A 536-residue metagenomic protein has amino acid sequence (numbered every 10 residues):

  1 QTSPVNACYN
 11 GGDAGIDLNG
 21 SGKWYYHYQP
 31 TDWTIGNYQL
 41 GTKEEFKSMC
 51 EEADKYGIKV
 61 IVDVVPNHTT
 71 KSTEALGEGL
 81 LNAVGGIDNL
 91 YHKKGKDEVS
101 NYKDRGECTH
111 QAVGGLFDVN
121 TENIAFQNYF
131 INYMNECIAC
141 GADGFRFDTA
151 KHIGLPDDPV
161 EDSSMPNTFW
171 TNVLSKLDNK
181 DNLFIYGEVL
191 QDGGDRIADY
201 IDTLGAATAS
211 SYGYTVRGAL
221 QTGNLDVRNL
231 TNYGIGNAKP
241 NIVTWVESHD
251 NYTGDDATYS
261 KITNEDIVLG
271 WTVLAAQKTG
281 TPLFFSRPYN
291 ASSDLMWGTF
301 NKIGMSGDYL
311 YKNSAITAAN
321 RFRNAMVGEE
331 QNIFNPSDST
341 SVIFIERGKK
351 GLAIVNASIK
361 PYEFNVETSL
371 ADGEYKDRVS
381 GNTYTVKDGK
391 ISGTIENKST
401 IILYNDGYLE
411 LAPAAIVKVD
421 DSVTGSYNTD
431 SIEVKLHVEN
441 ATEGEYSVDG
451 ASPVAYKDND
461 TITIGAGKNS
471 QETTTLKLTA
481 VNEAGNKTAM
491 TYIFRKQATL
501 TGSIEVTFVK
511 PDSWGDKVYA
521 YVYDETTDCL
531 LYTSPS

Functional and structural regions predicted by a protein language model:
S3-Y9, S21, C50-D54, I58 (+3 more regions): Active-site-proximal helices and loops of the catalytic beta/alpha 8
C8-E44, I87-F117: Aromatic- and acidic-residue-enriched carbohydrate-binding clefts of CAZyme catalytic domains
H27-G41, V113-F126, K151-D162, Y252-I262: The substrate-binding groove and active-site-proximal loops of carbohydrate-active enzymes, especially glycoside
I359, T368-D372, V438-E443, D512-D516: Short proline/glycine-enriched turn/loop motifs at strand-loop junctions of beta-rich domains
K376, E445-S447, Y519-Y521: Beta-strand signatures of extracellular beta-sandwich domains
E410-L500: Low-complexity, disordered linker/stalk regions enriched in Pro/Thr/Ser/Gly
P511-L530: Calcium-regulated, polybasic anionic-phospholipid
Y532-S536: Conserved small/polar residues in nucleotide/adenosyl-binding loops
